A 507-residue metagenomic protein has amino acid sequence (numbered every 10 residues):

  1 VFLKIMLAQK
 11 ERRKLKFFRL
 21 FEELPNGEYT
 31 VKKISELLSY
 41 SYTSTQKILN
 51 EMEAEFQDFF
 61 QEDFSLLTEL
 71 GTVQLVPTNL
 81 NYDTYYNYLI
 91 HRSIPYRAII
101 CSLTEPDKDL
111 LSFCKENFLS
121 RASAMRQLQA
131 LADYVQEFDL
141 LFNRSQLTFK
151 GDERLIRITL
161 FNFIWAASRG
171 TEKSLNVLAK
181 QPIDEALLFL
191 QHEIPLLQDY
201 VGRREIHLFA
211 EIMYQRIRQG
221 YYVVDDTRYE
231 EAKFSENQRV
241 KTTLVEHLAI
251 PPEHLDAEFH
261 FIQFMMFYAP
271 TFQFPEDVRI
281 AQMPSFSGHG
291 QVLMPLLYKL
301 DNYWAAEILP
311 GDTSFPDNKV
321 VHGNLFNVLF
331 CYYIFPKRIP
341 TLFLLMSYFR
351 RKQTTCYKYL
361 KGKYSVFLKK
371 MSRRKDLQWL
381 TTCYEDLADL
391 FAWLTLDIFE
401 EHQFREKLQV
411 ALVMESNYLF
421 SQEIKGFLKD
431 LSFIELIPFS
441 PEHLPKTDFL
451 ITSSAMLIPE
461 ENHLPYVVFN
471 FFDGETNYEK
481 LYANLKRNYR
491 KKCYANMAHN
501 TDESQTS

Functional and structural regions predicted by a protein language model:
F2-S507: A cross-family "folded-core" feature that marks the main globular domain of proteins
